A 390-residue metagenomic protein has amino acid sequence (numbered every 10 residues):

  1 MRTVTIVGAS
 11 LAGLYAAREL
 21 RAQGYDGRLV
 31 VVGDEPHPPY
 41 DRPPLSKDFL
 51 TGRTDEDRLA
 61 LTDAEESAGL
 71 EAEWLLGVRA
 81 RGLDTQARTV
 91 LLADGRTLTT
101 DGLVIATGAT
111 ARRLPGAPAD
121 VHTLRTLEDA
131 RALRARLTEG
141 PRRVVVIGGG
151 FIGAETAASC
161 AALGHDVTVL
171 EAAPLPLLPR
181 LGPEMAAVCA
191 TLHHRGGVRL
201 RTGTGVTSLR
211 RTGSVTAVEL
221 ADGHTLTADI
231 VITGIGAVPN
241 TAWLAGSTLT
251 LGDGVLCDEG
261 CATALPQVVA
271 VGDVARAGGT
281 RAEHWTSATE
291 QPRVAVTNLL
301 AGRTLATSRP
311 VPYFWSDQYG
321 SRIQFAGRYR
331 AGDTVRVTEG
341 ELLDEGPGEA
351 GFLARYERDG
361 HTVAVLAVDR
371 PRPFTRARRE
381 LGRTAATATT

Functional and structural regions predicted by a protein language model:
M1-T5, A60-R143, E219-A221, I230-G234 (+2 more regions): FAD-binding core/adjacent interface of flavoenzyme oxidoreductases
R2-A72, S159-R180: Beta1-alpha1 glycine-rich phosphate/pyrophosphate-binding loop at the start of Rossmann-like nucleotide-binding domains
R2-T3, V274-P371: Mid-to-C-terminal Rossmann-like scaffold of FAD/NAD(P)H-dependent oxidoreductases
S10-L14, P36, A109-A111, E128 (+3 more regions): Residue-level detector of alpha-helix initiation sites
D26, W74-L83, A87-L91, L98 (+1 more regions): A Rossmann-like FAD-binding core segment of flavoenzymes
A119-P141, G213-E219, H224-V294: FAD-site-proximal beta/loop scaffold in flavoenzymes
A132-L181: Rossmann-like NAD(P)H-binding beta-loop-alpha module
P371-A388: A short, polar/charged loop-to-alpha-helix boundary motif
